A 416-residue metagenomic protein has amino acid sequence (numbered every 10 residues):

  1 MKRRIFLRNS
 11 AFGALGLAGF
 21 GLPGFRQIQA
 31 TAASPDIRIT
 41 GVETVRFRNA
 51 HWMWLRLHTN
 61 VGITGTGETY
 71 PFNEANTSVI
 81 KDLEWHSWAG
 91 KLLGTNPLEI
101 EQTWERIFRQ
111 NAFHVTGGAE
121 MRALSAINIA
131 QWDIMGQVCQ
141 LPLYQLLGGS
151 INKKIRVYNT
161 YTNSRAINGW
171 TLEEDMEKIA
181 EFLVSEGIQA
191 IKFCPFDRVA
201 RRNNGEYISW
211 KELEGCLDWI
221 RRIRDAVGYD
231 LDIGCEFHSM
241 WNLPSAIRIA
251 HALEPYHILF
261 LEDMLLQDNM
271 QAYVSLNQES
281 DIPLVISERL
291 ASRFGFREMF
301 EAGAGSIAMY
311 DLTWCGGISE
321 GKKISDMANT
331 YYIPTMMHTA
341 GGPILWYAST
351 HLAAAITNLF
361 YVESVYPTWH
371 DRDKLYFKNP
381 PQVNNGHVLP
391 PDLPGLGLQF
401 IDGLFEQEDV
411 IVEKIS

Functional and structural regions predicted by a protein language model:
I5-Q27: N-terminal export signals
G21-L57, T64: C-terminal segment of N-terminal export signals and the immediately downstream linker at the start of the mature
H58, H86, T95, Q102 (+4 more regions): Shared catalytic-loop signature of beta/alpha-barrel
N60, T64-C139: Metal- or metallocofactor-binding catalytic centers and their adjacent structured scaffolds across diverse enzyme
G62, I127, Q140, I191 (+6 more regions): Conserved, mostly hydrophobic/aromatic
N128-N168: Glycine-rich, aromatic-flanked loop segments that form ligand/cofactor-binding clefts across common enzyme folds
K154-V274: Metal-dependent enolase-superfamily TIM-barrel catalytic cores that perform enediolate-based chemistry
